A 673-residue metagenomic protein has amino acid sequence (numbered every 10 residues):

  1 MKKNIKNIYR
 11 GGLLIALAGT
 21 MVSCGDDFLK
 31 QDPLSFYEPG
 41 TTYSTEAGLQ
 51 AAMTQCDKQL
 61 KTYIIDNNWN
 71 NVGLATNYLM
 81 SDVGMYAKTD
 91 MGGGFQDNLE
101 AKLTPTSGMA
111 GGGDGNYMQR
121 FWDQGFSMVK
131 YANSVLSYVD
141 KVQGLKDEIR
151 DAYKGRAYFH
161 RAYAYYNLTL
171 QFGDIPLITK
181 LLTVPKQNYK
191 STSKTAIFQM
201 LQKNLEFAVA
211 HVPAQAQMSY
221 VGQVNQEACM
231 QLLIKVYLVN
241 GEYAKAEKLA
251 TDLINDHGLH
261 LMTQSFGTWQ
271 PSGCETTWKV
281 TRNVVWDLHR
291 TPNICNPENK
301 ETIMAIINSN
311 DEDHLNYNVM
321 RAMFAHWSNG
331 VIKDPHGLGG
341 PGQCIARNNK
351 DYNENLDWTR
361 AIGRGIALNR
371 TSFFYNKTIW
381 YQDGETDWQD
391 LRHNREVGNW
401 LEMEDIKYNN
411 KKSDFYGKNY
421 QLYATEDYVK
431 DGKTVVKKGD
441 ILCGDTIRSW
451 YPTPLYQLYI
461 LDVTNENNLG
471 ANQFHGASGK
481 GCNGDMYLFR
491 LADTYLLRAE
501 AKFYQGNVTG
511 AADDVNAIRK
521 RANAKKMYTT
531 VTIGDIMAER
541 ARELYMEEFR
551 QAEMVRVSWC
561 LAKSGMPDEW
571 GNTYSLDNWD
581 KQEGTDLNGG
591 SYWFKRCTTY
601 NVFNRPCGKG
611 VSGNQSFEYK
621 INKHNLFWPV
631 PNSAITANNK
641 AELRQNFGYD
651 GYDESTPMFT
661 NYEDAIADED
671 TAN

Functional and structural regions predicted by a protein language model:
K2-N4, Y9-G12, S23-Y86, Q119 (+4 more regions): Acidic, glycine-rich segments characteristic of secretory precursors and extracytoplasmic regions
S23-F28, G125-M128, M200, V239 (+5 more regions): Long, intrinsically disordered, low-complexity segments
G25-G93, V239-V429: An aromatic- and glycine-enriched ligand-binding surface/loop that stacks and positions planar moieties
E46-W69, K88-F172, N188, T192-A196 (+3 more regions): Conserved, well-structured interaction surfaces
R364-N516: C-terminal substrate/ligand-recognition segments
